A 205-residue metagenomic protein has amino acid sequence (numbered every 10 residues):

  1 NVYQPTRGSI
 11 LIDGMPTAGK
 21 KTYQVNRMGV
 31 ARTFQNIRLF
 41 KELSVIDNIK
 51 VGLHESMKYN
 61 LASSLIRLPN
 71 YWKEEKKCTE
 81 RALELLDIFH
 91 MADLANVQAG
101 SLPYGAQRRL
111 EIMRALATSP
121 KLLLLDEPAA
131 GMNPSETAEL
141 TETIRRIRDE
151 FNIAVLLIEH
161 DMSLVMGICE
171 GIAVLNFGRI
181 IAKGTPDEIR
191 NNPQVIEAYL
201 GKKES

Functional and structural regions predicted by a protein language model:
N1-S205: Glycine-rich phosphate-binding loops of nucleotide-dependent enzymes
